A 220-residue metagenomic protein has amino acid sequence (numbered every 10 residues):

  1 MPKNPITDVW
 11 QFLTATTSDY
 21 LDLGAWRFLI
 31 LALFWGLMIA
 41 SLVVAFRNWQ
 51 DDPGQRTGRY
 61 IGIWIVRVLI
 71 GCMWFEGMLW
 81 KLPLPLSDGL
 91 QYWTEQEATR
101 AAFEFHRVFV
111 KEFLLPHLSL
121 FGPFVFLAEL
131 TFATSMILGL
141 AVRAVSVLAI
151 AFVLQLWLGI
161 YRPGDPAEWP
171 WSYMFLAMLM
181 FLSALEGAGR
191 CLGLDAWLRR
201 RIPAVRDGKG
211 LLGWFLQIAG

Functional and structural regions predicted by a protein language model:
M1-A101, V108-L127, L138-G220: Extended, low-polarity transmembrane helix blocks
A128-A133: Core segments of transmembrane alpha-helices that mediate helix-helix packing or line hydrophobic substrate/ligand
